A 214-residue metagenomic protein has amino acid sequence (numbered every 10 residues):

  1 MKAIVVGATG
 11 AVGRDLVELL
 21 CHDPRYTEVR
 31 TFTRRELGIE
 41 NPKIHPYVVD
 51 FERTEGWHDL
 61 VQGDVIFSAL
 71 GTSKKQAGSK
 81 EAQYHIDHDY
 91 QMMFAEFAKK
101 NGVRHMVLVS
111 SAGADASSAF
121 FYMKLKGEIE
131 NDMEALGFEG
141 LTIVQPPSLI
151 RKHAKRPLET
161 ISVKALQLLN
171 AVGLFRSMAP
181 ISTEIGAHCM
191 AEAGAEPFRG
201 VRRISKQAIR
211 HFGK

Functional and structural regions predicted by a protein language model:
K2, Y26-E28, R104-H105, G140: Residues at the starts of beta-strands that form the adenosine-phosphate
K2-D23: N-terminal Rossmann NAD(P)H-binding glycine-rich loop of SDR-like oxidoreductase domains
I4, I44-M93, F97-K100: NAD(P)H-binding glycine-rich loop region in Rossmannoid oxidoreductase-like domains and their noncatalytic homologs
V6, F32, A69-L70, M106-A112 (+1 more regions): SDR active-site strand-loop-helix element
P24-T27, A116-K214: Oxidoreductase cofactor-interface core, primarily capturing Rossmann-like NAD(P)-dependent enzymes
R30-G38: Short, polar loop motifs at secondary-structure junctions
K80, H85-G127, A135, T142-V144: Conserved Rossmann-fold NAD(P)-dependent oxidoreductase catalytic core, especially the SDR/UDP-sugar
